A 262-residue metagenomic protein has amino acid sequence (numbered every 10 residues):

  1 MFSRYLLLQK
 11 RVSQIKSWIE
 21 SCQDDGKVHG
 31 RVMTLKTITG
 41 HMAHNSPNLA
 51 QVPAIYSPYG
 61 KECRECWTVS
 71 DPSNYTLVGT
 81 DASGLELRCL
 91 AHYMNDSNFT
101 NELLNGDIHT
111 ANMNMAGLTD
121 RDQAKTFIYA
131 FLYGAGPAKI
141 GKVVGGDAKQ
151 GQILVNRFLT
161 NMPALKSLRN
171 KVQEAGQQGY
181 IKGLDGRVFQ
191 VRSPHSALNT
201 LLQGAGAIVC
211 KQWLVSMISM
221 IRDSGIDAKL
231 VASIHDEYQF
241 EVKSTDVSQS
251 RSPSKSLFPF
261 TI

Functional and structural regions predicted by a protein language model:
M1-I262: Conserved catalytic core of nucleotide polymerization and phosphodiester-bond processing enzymes
